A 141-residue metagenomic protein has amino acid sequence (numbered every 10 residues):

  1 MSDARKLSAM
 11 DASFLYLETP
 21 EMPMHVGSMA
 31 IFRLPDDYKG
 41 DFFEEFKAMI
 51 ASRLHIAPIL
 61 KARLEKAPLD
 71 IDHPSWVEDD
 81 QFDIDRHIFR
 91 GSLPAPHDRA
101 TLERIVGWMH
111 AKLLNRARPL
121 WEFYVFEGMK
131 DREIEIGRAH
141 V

Functional and structural regions predicted by a protein language model:
M1-A139: Non-catalytic N-terminal regions of enzymes
